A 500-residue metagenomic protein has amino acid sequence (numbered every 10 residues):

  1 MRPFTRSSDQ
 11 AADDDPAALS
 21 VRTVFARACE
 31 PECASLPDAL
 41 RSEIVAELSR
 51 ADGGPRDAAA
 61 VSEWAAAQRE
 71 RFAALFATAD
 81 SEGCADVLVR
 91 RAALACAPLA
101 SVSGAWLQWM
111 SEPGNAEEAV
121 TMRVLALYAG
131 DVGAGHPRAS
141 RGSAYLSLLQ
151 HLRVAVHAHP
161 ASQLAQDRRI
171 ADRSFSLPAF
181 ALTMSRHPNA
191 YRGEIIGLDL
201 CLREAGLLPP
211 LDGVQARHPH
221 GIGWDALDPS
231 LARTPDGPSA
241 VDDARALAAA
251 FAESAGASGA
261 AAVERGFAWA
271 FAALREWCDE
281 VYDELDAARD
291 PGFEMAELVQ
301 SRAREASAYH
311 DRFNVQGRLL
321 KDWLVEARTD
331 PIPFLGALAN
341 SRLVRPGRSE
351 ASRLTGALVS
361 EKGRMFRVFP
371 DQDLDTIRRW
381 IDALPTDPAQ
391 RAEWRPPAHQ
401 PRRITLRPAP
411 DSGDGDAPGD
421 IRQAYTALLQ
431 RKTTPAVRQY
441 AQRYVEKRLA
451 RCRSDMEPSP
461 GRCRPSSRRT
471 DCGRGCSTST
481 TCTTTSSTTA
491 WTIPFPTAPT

Functional and structural regions predicted by a protein language model:
M1-G53: Extreme N-terminal leader/anchor segments
F4, S8, A12, L19 (+4 more regions): Substrate-binding/catalytic groove segments of enzymes that remodel or degrade extracellular structural polymers
P55-P229, A287-F293: Active-site-proximal alpha-helical scaffolds that flank and shape metal-associated catalytic sites
R123-S140, A144, H151, A205 (+6 more regions): Alpha-helical scaffold segments in carbohydrate-active enzymes
F180-D242, N314-S352: Ordered, small/hydrophobic-rich secondary-structure cores
Q215, P219-I222, A249-A262, R364-D373: Charge-enriched, short contiguous segments at helix-coil
A232-F293: Acidic, carboxylate-rich catalytic segments that either coordinate divalent cations
D283-T500: Aromatic- and Gly/Pro-enriched helix-to-coil junctions and flexible linker segments
